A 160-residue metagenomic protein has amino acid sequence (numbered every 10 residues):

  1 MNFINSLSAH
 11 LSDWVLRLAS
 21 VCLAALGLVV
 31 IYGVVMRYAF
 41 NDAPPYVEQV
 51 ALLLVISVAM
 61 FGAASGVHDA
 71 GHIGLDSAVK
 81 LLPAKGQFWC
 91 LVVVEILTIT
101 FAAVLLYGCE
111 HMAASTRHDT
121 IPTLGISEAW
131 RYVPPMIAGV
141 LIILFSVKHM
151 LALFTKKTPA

Functional and structural regions predicted by a protein language model:
M1-A160: Alpha-helical transmembrane segments and membrane-interface helix-loop junctions in multi-pass membrane proteins
